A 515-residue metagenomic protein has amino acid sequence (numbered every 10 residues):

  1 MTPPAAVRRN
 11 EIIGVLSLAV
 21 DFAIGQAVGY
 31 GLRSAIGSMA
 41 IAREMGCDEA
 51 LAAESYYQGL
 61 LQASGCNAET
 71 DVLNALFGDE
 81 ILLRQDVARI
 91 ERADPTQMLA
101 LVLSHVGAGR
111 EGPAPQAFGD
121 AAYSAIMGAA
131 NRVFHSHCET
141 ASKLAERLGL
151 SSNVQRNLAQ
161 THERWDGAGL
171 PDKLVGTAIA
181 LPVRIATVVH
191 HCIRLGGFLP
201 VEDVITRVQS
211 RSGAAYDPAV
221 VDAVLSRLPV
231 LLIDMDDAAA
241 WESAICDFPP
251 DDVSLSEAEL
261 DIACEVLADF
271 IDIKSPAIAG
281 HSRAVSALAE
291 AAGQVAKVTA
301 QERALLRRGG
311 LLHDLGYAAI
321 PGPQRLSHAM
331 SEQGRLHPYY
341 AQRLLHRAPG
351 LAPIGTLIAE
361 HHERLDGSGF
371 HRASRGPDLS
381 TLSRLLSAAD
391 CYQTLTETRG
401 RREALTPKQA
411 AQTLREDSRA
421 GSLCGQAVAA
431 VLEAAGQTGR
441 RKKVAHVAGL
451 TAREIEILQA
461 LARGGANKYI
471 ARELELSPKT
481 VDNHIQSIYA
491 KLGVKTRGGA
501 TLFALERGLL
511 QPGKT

Functional and structural regions predicted by a protein language model:
P3-V447: Metal-dependent catalytic cores of enzymes that make or break cyclic nucleotides and related phosphoester linkages
S34, N157, V188, E454-I457 (+2 more regions): Short alpha-helical "packing" element that flanks the helix-turn-helix/winged-helix DNA-binding module
Q62, H313, N483-A490, L502: Base-recognition residues in the alpha-helical recognition helix of bacterial helix-turn-helix
H346, A490-L505: Short, Lys/Arg-enriched C-terminal cap helix and immediately downstream tail that follows
K443-D482, K491, R507, Q511-T515: Helix-turn-helix DNA-binding segment
